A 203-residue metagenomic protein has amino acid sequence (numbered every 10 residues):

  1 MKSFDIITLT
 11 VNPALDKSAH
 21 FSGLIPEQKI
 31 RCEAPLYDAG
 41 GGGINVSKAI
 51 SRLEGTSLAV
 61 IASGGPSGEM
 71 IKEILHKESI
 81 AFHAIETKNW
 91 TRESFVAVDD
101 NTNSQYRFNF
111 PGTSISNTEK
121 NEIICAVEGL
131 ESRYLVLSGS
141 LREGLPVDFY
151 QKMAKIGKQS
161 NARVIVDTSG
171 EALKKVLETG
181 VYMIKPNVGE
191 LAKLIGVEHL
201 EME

Functional and structural regions predicted by a protein language model:
M1-V60, E69: Glycine-rich phosphate/adenosyl-contacting loop at the front of the ribokinase-like
L9-P13, A62-G65, T87, D100 (+2 more regions): Cofactor-binding loop segments of dinucleotide-utilizing enzymes, especially the Rossmann-like FAD- and NAD(P)+-binding
S18-A19, G41, T118, K193-H199: Short, charged, surface-exposed secondary-structure boundary motifs
R52-R133: Conserved N-terminal subdomain of the carbohydrate kinase-like
R107-N109, R133-S140, D167, K185-V188: Short beta-strands and strand-loop turn motifs
T113-S116, L141-L145, A172-K174, K193: Short, small-residue-enriched loops and turns at beta-alpha junctions that line or gate enzyme active sites
Q151-E203: Conserved phosphate/ATP/ADP-binding segment of small-molecule kinases
